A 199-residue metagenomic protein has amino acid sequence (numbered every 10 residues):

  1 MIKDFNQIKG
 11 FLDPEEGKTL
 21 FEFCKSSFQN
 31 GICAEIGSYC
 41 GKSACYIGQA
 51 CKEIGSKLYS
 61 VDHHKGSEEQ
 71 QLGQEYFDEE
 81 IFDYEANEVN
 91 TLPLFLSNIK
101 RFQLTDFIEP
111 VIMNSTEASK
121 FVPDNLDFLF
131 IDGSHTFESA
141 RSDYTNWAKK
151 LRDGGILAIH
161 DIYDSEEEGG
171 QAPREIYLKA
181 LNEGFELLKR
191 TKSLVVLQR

Functional and structural regions predicted by a protein language model:
I2-R199: S-adenosylmethionine/decaboxylated-SAM
